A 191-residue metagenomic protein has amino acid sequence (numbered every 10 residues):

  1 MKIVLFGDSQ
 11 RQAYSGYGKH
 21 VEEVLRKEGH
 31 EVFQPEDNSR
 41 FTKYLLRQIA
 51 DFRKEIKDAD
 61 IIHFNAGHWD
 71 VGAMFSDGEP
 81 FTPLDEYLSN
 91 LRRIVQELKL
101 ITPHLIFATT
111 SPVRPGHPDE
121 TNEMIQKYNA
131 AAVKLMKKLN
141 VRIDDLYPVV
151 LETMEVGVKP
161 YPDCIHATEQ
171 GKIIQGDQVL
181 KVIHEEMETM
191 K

Functional and structural regions predicted by a protein language model:
M1-G16, F41, V71: Catalytic nucleophile-elbow at a beta strand-turn-alpha helix junction centered on a G-D-S/GDSL motif, marking
G7-D8, E36, F64, D144: Active-site flanking residues adjacent to catalytic metal/cofactor-binding acidic residues
G7-Q12, N38-R40, P112-E120: Short histidine/acidic/glycine/proline-rich micro-motifs that form metal- and phosphate-coordinating active-site loops
K19-G29, L46-K191: Alpha-helical cap/lid subdomain in secreted, periplasmic, or secretory-pathway luminal O-acyl-processing enzymes
K27-L45: A short beta-strand-loop structural module common to alpha/beta enzyme folds
